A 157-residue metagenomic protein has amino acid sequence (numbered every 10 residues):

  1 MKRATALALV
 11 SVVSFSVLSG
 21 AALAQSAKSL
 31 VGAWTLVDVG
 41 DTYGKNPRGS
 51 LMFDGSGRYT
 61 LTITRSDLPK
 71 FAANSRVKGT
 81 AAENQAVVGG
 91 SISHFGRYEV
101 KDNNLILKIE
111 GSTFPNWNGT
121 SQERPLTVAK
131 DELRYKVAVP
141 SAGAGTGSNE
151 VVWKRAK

Functional and structural regions predicted by a protein language model:
M1-V13: Bacterial N-terminal signal peptides that target proteins for export
V10-F15, G20-K157: Lipid interaction determinants
